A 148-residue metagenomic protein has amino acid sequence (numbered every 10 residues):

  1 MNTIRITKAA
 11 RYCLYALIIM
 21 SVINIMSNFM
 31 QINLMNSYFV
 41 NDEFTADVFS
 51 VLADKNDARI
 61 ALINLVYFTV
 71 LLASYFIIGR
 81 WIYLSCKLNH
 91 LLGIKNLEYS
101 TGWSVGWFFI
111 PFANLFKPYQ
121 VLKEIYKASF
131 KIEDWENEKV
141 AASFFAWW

Functional and structural regions predicted by a protein language model:
M1-M26, I32-D57, S74-F109, A113-W148: Membrane-interface extramembranous regions at the lipid-water interface
N56-L71: Hydrophobic alpha-helical transmembrane segments
